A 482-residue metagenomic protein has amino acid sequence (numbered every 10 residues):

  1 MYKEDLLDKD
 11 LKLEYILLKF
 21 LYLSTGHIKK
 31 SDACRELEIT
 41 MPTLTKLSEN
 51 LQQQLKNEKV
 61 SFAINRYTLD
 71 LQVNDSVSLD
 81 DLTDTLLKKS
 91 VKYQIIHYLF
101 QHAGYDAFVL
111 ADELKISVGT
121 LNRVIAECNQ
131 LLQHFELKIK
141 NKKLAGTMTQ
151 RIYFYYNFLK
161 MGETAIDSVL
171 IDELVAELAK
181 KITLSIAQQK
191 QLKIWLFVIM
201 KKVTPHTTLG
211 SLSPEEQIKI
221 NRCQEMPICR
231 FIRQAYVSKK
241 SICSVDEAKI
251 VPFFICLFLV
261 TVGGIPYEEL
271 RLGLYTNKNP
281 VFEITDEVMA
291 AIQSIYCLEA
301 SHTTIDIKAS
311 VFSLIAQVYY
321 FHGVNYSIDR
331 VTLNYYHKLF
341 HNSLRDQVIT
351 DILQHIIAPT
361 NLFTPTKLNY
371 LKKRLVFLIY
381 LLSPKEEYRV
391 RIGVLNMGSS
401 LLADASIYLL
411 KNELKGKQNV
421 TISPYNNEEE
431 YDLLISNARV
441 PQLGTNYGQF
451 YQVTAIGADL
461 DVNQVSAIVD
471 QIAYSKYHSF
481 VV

Functional and structural regions predicted by a protein language model:
M1-V482: A cross-family "folded-core" feature that marks the main globular domain of proteins
